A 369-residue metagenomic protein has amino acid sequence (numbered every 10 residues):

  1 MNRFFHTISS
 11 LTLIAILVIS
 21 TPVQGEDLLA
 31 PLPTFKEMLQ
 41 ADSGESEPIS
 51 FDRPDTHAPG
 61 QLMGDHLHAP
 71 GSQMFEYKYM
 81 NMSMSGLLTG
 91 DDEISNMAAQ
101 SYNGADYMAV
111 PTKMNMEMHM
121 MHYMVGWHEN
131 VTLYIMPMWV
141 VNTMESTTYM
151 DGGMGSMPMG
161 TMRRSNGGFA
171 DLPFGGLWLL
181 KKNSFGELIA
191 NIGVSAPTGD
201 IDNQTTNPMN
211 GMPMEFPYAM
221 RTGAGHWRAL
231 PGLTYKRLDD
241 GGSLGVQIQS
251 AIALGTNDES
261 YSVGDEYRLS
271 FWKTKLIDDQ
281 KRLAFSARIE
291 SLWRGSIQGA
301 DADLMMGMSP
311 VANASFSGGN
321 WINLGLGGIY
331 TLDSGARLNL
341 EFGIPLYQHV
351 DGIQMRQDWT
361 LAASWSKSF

Functional and structural regions predicted by a protein language model:
Q24-A99, D200: Outer-membrane beta-barrel biogenesis signature
L62-H66, Y107-M114, M162-S165, Y218-A224 (+3 more regions): Outer-membrane beta-barrel domain signature
G64-H66, Y77, M121-V125, I135 (+7 more regions): Residues on the lipid-exposed face of transmembrane beta-strands in outer-membrane beta-barrel proteins
G71, N115-H119, P158, N166-L172 (+5 more regions): Residues that define the transmembrane beta-barrel architecture of outer-membrane proteins
Q73, N130-L133, F174, S184-L188 (+3 more regions): Repeated loop/turn-to-beta-strand initiation elements of outer-membrane beta-barrel proteins
F75-N81, I135-W139, A190-A196, L233 (+4 more regions): Transmembrane beta-barrel strands of outer-membrane/channel proteins
L88, I94-Q100, N257-F369: Outer membrane beta-barrel transmembrane domains
M138-D258, V311, F316: Outer-membrane pore/translocation modules
